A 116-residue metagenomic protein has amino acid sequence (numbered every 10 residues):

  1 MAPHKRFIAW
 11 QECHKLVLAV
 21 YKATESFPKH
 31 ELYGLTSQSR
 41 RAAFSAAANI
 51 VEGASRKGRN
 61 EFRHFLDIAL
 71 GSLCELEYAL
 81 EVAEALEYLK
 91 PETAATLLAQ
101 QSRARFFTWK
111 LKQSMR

Functional and structural regions predicted by a protein language model:
M1-R116: Amphipathic alpha-helical assembly/interaction segments
